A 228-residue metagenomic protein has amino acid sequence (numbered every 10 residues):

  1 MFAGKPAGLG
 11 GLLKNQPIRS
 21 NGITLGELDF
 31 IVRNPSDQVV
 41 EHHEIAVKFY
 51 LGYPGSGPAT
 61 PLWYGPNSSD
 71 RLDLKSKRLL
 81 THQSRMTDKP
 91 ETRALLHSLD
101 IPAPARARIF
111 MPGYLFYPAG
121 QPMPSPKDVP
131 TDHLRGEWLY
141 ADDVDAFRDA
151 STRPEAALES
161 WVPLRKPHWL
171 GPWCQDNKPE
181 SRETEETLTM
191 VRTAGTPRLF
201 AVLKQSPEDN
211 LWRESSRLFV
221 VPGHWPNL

Functional and structural regions predicted by a protein language model:
M1-L228: Intrinsically disordered, low-complexity Ser/Thr/Pro/Gly-rich regulatory segments
